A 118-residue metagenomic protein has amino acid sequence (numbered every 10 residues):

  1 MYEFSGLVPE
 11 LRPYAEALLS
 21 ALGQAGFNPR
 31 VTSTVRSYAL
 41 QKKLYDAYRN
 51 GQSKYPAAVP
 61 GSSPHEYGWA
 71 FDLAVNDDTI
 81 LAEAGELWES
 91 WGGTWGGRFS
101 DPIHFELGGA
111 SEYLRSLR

Functional and structural regions predicted by a protein language model:
M1-S33: Active-site acidic/histidine clusters and adjacent loop/turn architecture that either coordinate catalytic ions
A15, L19, Q41, L81-G85: Extracytoplasmic/secreted envelope proteins and their assembly/folding machinery, especially bacterial periplasmic
G23-Q24, D46-N50, E89, G93: Sec-exported extracytoplasmic/periplasmic mature domains
V31-L44: Acidic helix-start/capping segments at beta-turn-to-alpha-helix junctions
Y38-Q41, N50, D78-I80: Short, charged/polar surface micro-motifs in flexible loops or helix N-caps
K42-P60: Mixed-charge, low-complexity intrinsically disordered segments
K54-R118: Catalytic cores and adjacent binding grooves of peptidoglycan-active enzymes
